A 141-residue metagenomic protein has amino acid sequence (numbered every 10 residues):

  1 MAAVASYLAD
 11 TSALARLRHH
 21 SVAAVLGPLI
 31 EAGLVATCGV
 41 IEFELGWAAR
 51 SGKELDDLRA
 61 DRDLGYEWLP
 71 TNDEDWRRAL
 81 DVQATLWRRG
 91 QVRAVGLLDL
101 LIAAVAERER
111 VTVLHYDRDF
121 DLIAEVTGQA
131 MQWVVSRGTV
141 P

Functional and structural regions predicted by a protein language model:
M1-T37, W47-A60: Short, well-structured N-terminal submotif of metal-dependent ribonuclease cores
M1-V4, E107-P141: Acidic, PIN/NYN-like endoribonuclease modules and their adjacent C-terminal/linker elements
A2, E67-L114: Active-site neighborhoods of divalent-metal-dependent phosphate/nucleic-acid chemistry enzymes
A9-D10, C38, V95-G96, Q132-P141: Histidine- and aromatic-rich ligand-binding microenvironments
D10-T11, I41, Y116: A secondary-structure boundary/capping signal
L14, E42-L45, F120-D121: A generic structural signal for short hydrophobic patches within well-formed alpha-helices
A23, E42, L55, W76-L80 (+1 more regions): A general structural signal for well-ordered alpha-helical segments in protein cores
K53-D75: Active-site-proximal, substrate-binding regions of enzyme catalytic domains and RNA-binding/basic surfaces
